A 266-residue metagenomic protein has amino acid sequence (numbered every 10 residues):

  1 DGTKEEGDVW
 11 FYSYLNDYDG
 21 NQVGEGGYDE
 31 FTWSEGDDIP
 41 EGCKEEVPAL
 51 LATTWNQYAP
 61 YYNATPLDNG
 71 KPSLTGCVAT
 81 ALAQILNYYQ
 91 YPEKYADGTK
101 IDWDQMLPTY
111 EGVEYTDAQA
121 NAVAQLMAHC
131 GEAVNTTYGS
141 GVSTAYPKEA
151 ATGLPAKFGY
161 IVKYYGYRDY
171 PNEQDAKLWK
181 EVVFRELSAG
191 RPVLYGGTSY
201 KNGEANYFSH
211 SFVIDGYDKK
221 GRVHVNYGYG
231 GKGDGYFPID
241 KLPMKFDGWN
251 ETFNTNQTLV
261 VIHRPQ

Functional and structural regions predicted by a protein language model:
D1-V47, A205-F208, Y217-Q266: Cys-His-centered catalytic/binding microenvironment captured across papain-like cysteine peptidases and homologous
G2-P147, D218: Active-site-adjacent structural segments surrounding the nucleophilic cysteine of cysteine proteases and isopeptidases
S73, A124-G141, V182-A189, G248-L259 (+1 more regions): Short, Φ-rich (hydrophobic/aromatic) sequence segments
G76, G153, L194, V213 (+2 more regions): Generic structural signal for residues positioned in beta-strands
A79-L86, A151, P155, K180 (+1 more regions): Extracytoplasmic/secreted envelope proteins and their assembly/folding machinery, especially bacterial periplasmic
T136, Y146-T152, A156-R168: Beta-propeller domains
Y138-P147, G153, F184-S188, V213-D215: An exposed tryptophan-centered "aromatic clamp" motif
F158-N226: Active-site-adjacent substructure of cysteine-protease-like catalytic cores
